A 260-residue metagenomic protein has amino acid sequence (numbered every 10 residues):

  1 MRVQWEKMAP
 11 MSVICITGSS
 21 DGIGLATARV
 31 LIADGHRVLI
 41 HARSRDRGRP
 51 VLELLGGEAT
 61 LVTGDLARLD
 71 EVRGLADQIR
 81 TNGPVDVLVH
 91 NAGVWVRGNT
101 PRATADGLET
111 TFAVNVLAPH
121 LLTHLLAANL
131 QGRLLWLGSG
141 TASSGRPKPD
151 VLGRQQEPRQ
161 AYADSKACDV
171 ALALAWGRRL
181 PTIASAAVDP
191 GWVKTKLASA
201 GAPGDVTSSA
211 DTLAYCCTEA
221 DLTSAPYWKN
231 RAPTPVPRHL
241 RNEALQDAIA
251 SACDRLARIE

Functional and structural regions predicted by a protein language model:
S20-D21: Conserved glycine-rich cofactor-binding loop
G24-L25: N-terminal Rossmann-fold NAD(P) dinucleotide-binding loop
D34-P50: Conserved glycine-rich Rossmann-like NAD(P)H-binding loop of the short-chain dehydrogenase/reductase
L55-D70: Rossmann-fold cofactor-recognition segment
A67-G83: Conserved Rossmann-fold cofactor-binding substructure of NAD(P)-dependent oxidoreductases
G93-R102, L108-E109, Q131-T182, D189-A202: Catalytic loop of short-chain dehydrogenase/reductase
A187, A202-S251, R255: C-terminal helical subdomain
